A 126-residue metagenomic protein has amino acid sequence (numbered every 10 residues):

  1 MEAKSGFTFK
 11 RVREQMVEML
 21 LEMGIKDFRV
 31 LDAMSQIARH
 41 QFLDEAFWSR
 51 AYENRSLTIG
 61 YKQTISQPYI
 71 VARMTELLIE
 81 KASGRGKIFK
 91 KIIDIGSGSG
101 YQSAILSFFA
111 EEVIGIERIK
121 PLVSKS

Functional and structural regions predicted by a protein language model:
M1-A46: N-terminal auxiliary segments of SAM/dcSAM-dependent transferases
V17, N54, I65-F89: Conserved alpha-helix/loop element of class I SAM-dependent methyltransferases that forms part of the SAM/SAH-binding
M19-M23, I59, K81, V113: Alpha-helix C-capping/helix-to-loop hinge sites
D27-F28, P68, K120: Alpha-helix N-capping/helix-start residues
A46-I59: Short, surface-exposed glycine/acidic/tryptophan-bearing loops
G60-P68, G96: Short gly/ser-rich anion-binding loops that grip negatively charged ligand groups
L78-S126: Conserved nucleotide-cofactor-binding alpha/beta core module
